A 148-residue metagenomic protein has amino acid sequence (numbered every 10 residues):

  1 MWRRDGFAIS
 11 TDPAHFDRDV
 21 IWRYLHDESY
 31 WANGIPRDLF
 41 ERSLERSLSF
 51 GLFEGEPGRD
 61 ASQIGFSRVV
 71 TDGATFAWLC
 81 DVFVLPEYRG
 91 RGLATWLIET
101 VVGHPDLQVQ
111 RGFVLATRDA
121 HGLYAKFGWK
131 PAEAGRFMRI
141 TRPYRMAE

Functional and structural regions predicted by a protein language model:
M1-I35, G135, E148: Short amphipathic alpha-helix that is part of the acyltransferase structural core
D38-F83: A conserved beta-strand-loop-helix scaffold within acyl/acetyltransferase catalytic domains
G55-G58, E87-Y88, T141-Y144: Short loop segments at secondary-structure junctions
Y88-L97: Conserved acetyl-CoA pyrophosphate-binding loop and the N-cap/start of the following alpha-helix in GNAT-like
T95, L107-P143: Conserved active-site alpha-helix within GNAT-family acetyltransferase domains
